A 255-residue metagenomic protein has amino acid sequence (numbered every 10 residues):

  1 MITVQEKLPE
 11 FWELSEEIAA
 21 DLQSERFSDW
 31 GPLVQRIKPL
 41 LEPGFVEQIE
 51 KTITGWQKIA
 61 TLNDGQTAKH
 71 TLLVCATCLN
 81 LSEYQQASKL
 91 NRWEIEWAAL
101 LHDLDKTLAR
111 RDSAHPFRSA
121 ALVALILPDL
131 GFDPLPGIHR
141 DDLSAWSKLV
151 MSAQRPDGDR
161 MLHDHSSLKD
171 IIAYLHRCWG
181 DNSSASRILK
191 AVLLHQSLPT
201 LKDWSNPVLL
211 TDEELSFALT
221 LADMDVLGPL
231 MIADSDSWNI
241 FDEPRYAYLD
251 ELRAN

Functional and structural regions predicted by a protein language model:
M1, Q35, T211-E213, D250-N255: Contiguous hydrophobic segments
I2-R111: Acidic/His-rich, divalent-metal-binding segments that scaffold phosphate/diphosphate chemistry
E83-P244: Divalent metal-dependent catalytic cores for phosphoryl transfer on phosphate-bearing substrates
I240-Y246, L252-N255: Polyanionic (Asp/Glu-rich) segments that form extended negatively charged tracts
